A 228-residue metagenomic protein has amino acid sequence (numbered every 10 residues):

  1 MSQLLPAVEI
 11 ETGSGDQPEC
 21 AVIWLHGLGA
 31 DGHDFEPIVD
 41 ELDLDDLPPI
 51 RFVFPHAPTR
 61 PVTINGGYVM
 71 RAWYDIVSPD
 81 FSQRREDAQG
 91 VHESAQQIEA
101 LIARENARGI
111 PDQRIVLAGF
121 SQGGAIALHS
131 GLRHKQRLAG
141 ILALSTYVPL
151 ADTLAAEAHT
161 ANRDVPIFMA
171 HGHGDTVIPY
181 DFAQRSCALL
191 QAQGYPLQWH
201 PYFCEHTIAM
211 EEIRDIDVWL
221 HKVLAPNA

Functional and structural regions predicted by a protein language model:
S2-Q113: Serine-hydrolase catalytic machinery in alpha/beta-hydrolase-like enzymes
C20, N162-I167, Q193-Y195: Short, proline-enriched alpha-helix->beta-strand connector loops that line the catalytic pocket of alpha/beta-hydrolase
H26-L28, I115-F120, G172: Conserved alpha/beta-hydrolase "nucleophile elbow" surrounding the catalytic nucleophile
F35-D40, A155, P179-L189: Short alpha-helix in the alpha/beta-hydrolase fold that links the catalytic acid
P55-H56, A118, L142-S145, A170 (+1 more regions): Alpha/beta-hydrolase-fold catalytic nucleophile elbow
P111-N162: Primarily recognizes the serine-hydrolase "nucleophile elbow" in alpha/beta-hydrolase and SGNH/GDSL folds
F168-H171, D175: Short beta-strand/loop motif that positions the catalytic acidic residue of the alpha/beta-hydrolase fold
D181-A228: C-terminal catalytic histidine-bearing segment of alpha/beta-hydrolase fold enzymes
